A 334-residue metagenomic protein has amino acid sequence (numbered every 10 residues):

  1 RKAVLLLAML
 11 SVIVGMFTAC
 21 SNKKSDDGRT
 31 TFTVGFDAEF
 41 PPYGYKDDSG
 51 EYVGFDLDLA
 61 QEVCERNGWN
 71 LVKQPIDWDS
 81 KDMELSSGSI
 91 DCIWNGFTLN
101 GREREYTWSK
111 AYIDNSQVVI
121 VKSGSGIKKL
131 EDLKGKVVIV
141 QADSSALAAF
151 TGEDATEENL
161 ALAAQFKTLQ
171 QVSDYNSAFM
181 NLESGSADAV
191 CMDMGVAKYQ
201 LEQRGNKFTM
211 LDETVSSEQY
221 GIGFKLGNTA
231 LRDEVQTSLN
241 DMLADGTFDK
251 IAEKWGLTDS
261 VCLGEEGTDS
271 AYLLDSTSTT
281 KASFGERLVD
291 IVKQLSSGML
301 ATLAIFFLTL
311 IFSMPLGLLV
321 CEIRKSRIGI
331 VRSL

Functional and structural regions predicted by a protein language model:
S21, L57-R66, G124-I127, E131-D132 (+3 more regions): Extended ligand-binding regions for polar small-molecule ligands
A38, I113-V121, M194, K198 (+2 more regions): Periplasmic-binding protein-like
A38-P41, Y52-E65, F97, N115-Y175 (+1 more regions): Bilobed "Venus flytrap"/periplasmic-binding protein-like clamshell domains and structurally analogous long
L57, Q61, E65, N70-D132 (+2 more regions): Acidic, polar ligand-binding/catalytic clefts
L57-D58, V72-M83, A164-S184, E218: Short helix-initiation/N-cap motifs at beta->coil->alpha
N70, S145-L169, M210, N240-A282: Ligand-binding clefts/hinges and TM-proximal coupling segments of bilobed small-molecule sensing domains
S80-M83, G96-E105, A149-E153, N176 (+1 more regions): A ligand-binding cleft/hinge motif common to bilobed small-molecule-binding domains
L308-L334: Transmembrane-helix boundary motif in ABC transporter permease subunits
